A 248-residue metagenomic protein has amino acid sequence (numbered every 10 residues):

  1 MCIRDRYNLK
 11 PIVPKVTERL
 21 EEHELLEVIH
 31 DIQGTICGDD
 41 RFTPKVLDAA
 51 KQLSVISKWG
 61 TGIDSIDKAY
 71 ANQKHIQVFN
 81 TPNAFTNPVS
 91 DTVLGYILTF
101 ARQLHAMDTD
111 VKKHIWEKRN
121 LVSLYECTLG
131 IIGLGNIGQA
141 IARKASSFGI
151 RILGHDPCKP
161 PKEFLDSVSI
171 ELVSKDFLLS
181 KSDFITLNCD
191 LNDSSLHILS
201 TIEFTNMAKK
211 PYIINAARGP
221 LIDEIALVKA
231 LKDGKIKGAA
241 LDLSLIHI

Functional and structural regions predicted by a protein language model:
M1-D5, I246-I248: Conserved small/polar residues in nucleotide/adenosyl-binding loops
R4-I32: N-terminal glycine-/charge-rich "phosphate-binding" loop or analogous flexible N-terminal tail
K10, I150-R151: Residues at the starts of beta-strands that form the adenosine-phosphate
I29-G34, K51-L53, K181-F184, A208-K210: Short acidic/histidine-rich motifs immediately flanking catalytic phosphotransfer sites in two-component signaling
Q33-D108, V122, H247: Phosphate/diphosphate ligand-binding glycine-rich loop within oxidoreductases
P44-V46, K159-I246: Rossmann-like adenosine-cofactor binding region
M107-A140: Glycine-rich NAD(P)-binding loop of Rossmann-like domains
D156: Conserved acidic E/D residue at the C-terminus of a beta-strand in Rossmann-like folds
